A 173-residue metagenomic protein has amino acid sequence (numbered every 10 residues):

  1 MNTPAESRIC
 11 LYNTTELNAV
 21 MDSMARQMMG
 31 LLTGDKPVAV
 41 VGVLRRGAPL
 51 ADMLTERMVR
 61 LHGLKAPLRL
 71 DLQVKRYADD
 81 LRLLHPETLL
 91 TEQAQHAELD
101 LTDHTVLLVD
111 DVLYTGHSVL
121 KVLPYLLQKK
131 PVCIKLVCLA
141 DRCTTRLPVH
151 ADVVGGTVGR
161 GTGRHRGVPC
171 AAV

Functional and structural regions predicted by a protein language model:
M1-V173: PRPP-associated nucleotide enzymes
